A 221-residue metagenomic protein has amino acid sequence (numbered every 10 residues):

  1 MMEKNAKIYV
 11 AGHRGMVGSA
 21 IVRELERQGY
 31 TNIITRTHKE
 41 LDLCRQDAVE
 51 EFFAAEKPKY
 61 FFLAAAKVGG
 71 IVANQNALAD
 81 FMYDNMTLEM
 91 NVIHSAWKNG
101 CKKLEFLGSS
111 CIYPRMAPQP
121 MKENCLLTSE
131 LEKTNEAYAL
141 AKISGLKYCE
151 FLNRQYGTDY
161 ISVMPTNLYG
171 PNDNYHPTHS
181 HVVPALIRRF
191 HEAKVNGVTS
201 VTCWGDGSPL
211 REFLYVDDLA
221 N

Functional and structural regions predicted by a protein language model:
E3-Q28: N-terminal Rossmann NAD(P)H-binding glycine-rich loop of SDR-like oxidoreductase domains
K4, M90-N135, I161: Conserved Rossmann-fold NAD(P)-dependent oxidoreductase catalytic core, especially the SDR/UDP-sugar
A11, R36, F61-K67, L104-S110 (+1 more regions): SDR active-site strand-loop-helix element
E26-E51: Adenosine-cofactor binding site in Rossmann-like domains, unifying the SAM/SAH pocket of S-adenosylmethionine-dependent
R45, Y60, D84, L88-N91 (+4 more regions): Conserved cofactor-binding/catalytic machinery of classical short-chain dehydrogenase/reductase
Q46-M86, S95-K98: NAD(P)H-binding glycine-rich loop region in Rossmannoid oxidoreductase-like domains and their noncatalytic homologs
M116-C125, Y148-N221: NAD(P)-dependent short-chain dehydrogenase/reductase
A137, A141-S144: Active-site helix of classical SDR
